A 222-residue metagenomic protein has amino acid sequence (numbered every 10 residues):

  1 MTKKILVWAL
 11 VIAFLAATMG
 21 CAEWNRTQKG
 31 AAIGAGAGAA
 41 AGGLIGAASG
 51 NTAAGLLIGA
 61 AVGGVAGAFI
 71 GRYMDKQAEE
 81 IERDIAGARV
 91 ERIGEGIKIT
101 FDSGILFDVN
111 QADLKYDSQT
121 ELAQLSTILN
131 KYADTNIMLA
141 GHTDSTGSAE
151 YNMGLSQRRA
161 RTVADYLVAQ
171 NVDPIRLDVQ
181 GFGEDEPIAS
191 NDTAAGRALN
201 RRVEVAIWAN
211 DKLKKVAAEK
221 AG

Functional and structural regions predicted by a protein language model:
M1-A9: Bacterial N-terminal signal peptides that target proteins for export
A16-G20: C-terminal motif of bacterial Sec signal peptides marking the signal peptidase cleavage site
A22-E80: Short, low-complexity, glycine-enriched hydrophobic/amphipathic alpha-helices that associate with lipid bilayers
A31-A35, A39, L56, K76 (+5 more regions): Extracytoplasmic/secreted proteins, especially bacterial periplasmic and envelope-associated proteins
A60-G64, F101-D108: Acidic/histidine-rich, surface-exposed loop or edge segments in extracytoplasmic proteins
M74-I105: Amphipathic, membrane-active segments
R83-D84, F107-G141, D165-V168, A198-N200 (+2 more regions): Periplasmic peptidoglycan-binding/anchoring modules of Gram-negative envelope and division proteins
H142-V216: Periplasmic OmpA-like peptidoglycan-binding domain that tethers envelope proteins to the cell wall
